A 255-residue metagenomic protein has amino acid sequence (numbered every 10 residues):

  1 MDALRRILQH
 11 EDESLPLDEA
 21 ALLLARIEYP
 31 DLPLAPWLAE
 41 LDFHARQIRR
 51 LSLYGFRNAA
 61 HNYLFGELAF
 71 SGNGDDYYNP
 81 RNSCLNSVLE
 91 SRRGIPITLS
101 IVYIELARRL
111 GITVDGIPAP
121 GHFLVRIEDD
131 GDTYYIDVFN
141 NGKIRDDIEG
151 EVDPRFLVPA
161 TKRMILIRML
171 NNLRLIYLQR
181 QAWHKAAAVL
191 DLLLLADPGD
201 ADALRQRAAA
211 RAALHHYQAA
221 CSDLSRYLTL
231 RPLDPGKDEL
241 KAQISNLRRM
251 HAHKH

Functional and structural regions predicted by a protein language model:
M1-H255: A structural boundary/capping signal
